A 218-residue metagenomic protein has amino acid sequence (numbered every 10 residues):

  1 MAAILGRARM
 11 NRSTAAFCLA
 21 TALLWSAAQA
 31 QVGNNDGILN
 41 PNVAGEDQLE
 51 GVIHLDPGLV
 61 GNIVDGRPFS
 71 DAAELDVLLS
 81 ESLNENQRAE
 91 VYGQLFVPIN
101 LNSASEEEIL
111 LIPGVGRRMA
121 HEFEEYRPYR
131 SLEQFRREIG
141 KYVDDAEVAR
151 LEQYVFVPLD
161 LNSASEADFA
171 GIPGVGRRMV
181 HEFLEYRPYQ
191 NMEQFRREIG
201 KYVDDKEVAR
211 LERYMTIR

Functional and structural regions predicted by a protein language model:
M1-N11: N-terminal secretory signal peptides that target proteins for export/translocation
A16-S26: Bacterial N-terminal signal peptides
A30-I38, R218: Cleaved targeting-peptide boundary
I38-S70: N-terminal targeting signals for Sec/Tat export/insertion, comprising classic cleavable signal peptides
L39-A44, I99-I109, L159-F169: Disulfide-bonded cysteine-rich modules in secreted/extracellular proteins, activating on the conserved Cys frameworks
Q48-I53, I109-P113, F169-P173: Short amphipathic alpha-helical boundary/capping segments
D56-P57, G116, G176: Small-residue hinge/turn detector
G61-S103, M119-S163, M179-T216: Accessory alpha-helical DNA-binding modules that contact the DNA backbone or grooves
